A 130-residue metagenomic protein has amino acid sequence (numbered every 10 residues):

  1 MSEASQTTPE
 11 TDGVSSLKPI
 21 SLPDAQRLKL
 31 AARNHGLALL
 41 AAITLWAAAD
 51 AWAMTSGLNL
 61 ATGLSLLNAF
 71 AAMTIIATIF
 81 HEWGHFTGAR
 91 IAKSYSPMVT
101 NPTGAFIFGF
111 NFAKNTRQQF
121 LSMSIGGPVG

Functional and structural regions predicted by a protein language model:
S2-A53, F108-G130: Metalloprotease/metallohydrolase-associated module, dominated by Zn2+-dependent proteases
W52-L58, A89-I91: Membrane-interface helix-loop junction between the first two transmembrane segments
N59-A69: Hydrophobic alpha-helical transmembrane segments
N68-F120: Small-residue-rich helix-interface/hinge motifs
